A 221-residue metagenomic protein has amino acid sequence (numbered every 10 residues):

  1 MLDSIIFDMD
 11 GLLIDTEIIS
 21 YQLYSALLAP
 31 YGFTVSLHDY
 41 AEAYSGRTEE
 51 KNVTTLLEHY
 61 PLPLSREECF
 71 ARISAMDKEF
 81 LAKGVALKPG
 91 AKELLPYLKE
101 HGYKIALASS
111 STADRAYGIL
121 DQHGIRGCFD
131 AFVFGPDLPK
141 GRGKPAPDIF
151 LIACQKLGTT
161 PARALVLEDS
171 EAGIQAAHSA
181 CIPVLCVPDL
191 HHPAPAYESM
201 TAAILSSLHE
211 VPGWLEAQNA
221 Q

Functional and structural regions predicted by a protein language model:
M1-E42: Active-site neighborhood of HAD-like aspartate-dependent phosphohydrolases
M1-F7, L205, A217-Q221: Non-catalytic pre-domain segments flanking phosphatase-related domains
Y24, A91-L120, A177: Substrate-recognition element of Asp-dependent hydrolases with the DxDx(T/V) motif
P30-P61, R66: Alpha-helical substrate-recognition element adjacent to the catalytic core
T55-E93, H101: Metal-dependent phosphoesterase signature
K92-E93, Y97, S170-G173, V184 (+1 more regions): Short glycine/proline-centered loop/turn elements that form peptide/ligand docking sites
T112-L165, E171, Q175, S179 (+1 more regions): Substrate-recognition "cap/lid" segment bordering the active-site pocket of phosphatases
A203-E210: Short acidic-hydrophobic, aromatic-tinged amphipathic segments that line or gate anion-handling sites
